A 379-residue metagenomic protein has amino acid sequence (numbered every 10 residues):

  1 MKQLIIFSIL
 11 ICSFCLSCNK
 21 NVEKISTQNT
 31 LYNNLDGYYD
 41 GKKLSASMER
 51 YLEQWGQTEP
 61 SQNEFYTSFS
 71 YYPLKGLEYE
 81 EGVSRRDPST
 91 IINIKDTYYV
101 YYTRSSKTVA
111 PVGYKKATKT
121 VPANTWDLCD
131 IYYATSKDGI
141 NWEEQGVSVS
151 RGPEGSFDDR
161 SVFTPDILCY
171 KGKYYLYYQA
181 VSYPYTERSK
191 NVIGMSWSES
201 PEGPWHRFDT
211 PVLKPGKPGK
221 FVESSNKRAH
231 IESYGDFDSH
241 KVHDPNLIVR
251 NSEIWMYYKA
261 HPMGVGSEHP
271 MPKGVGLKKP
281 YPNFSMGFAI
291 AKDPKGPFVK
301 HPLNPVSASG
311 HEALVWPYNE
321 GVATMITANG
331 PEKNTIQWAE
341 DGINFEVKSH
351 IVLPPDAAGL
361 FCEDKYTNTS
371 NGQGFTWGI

Functional and structural regions predicted by a protein language model:
M1-L4: Positively charged n-region of N-terminal signal peptides that target proteins for export
I6-L10: Sec-dependent N-terminal signal peptides
F14-S17: C-terminal motif of bacterial Sec signal peptides marking the signal peptidase cleavage site
V22-I379: Carbohydrate-active catalytic/glycan-binding domains of CAZyme proteins, especially the secreted or lumenal ectodomains
